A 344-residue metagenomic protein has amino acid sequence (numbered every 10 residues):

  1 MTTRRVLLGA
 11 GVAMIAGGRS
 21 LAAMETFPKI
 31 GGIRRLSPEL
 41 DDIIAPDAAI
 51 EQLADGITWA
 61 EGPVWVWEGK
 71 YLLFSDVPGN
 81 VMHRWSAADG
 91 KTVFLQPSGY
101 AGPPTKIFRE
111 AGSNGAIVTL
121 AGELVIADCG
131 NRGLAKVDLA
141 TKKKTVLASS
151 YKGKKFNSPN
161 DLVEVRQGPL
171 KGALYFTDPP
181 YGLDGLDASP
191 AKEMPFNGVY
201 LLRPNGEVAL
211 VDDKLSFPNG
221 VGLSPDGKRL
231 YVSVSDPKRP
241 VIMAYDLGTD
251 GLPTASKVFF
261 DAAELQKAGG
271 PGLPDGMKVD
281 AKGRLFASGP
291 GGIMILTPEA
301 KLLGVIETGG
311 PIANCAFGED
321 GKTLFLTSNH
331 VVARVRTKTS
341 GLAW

Functional and structural regions predicted by a protein language model:
V6-A23: N-terminal export signals
A23-W344: Sequence-structural signature of mature extracellular/luminal beta-sheet repeat domains, prominently beta-propellers
